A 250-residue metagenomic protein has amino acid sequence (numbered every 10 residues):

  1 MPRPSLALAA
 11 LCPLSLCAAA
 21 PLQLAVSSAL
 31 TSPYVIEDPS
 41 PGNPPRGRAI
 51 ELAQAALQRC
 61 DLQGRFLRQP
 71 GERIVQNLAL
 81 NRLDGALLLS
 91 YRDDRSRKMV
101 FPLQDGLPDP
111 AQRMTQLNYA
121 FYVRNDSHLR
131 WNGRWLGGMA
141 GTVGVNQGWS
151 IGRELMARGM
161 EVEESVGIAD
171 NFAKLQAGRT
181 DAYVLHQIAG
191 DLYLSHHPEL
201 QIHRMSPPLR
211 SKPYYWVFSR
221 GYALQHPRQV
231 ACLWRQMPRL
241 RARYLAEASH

Functional and structural regions predicted by a protein language model:
A20-R97: Extracytoplasmic small-molecule ligand-binding "clamshell" domains of the periplasmic binding protein/Venus flytrap
S28-A29, Q112-N118, S195-W234: Periplasmic-binding protein-like
G42-A55, V123-G159: Bilobed "Venus flytrap"/periplasmic-binding protein-like clamshell domains and structurally analogous long
I50-R59, N125-H128, M139-T142, V217-H250: Extended ligand-binding regions for polar small-molecule ligands
Q63-P70, V145, M160-K174: Short beta-strand-to-loop elements that line the ligand-binding cleft of bilobed periplasmic-binding protein-like
L67-G137: Acidic, polar ligand-binding/catalytic clefts
E72-A86, M156-R158, A169-D191, H196: Short helices/loops that flank or line small-molecule/ion binding pockets
L89-V100, A182-R210: A ligand-binding cleft/hinge motif common to bilobed small-molecule-binding domains
